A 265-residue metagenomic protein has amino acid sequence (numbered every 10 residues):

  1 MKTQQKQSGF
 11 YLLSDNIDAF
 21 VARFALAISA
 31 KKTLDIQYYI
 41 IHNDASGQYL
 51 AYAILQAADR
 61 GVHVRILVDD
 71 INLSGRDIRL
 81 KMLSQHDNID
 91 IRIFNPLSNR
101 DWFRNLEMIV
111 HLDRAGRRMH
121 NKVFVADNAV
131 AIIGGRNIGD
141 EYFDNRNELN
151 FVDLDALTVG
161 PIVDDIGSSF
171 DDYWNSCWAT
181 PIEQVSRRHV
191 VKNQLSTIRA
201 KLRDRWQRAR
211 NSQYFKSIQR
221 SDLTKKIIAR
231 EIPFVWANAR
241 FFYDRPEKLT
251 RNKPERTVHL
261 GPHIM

Functional and structural regions predicted by a protein language model:
M1-K122, A126-M265: Charged, low-complexity intrinsically disordered terminal segments
